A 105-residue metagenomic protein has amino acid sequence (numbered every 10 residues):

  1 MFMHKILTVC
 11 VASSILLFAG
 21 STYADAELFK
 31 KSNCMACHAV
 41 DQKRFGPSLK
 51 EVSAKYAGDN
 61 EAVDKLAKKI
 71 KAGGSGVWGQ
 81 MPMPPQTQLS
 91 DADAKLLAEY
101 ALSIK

Functional and structural regions predicted by a protein language model:
M1-I6: Positively charged n-region of N-terminal signal peptides that target proteins for export
T8-L17: Bacterial N-terminal signal peptides
A19-S21: N-terminal signal peptide c-region/cleavage motif recognized by signal peptidases
Y23-V40: Sequence/structural segment immediately N-terminal to covalent heme-attachment motifs in c-type and related
E27, A101-K105: Short hydrophobic/aromatic patches at helix-to-coil boundaries
A36, F45-Y56, K69-A98: Axial heme c-ligation environment in periplasmic c-type cytochrome domains
